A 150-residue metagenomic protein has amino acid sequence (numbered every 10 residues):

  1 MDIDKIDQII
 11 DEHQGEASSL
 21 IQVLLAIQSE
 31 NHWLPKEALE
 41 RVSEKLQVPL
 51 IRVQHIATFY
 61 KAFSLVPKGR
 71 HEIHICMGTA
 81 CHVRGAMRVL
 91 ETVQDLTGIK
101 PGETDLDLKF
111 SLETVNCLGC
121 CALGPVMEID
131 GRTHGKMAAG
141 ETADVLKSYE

Functional and structural regions predicted by a protein language model:
M1-E150: Signature of N-terminal electron-transfer/Fe-S-associated modules in redox systems
